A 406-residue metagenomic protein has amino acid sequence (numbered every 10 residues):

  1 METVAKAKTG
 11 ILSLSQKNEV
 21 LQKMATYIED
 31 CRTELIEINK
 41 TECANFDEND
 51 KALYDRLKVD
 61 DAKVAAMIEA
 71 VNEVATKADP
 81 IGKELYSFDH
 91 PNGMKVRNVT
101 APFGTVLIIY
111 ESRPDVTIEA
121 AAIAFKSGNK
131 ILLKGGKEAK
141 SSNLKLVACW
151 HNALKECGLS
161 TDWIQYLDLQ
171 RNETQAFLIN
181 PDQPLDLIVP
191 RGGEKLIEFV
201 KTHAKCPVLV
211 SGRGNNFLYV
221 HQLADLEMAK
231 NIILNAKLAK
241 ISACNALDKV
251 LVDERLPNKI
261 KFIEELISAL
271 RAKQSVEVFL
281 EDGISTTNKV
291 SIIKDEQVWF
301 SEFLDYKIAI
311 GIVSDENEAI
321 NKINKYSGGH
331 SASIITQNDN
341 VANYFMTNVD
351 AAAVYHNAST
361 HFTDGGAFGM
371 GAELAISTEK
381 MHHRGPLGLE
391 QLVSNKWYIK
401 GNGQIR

Functional and structural regions predicted by a protein language model:
M1, S112, V116-S127, C149 (+3 more regions): ALDH superfamily catalytic-core signature
M1-N98, I123: N-terminal Rossmann-like NAD(P)+-binding subdomain of aldehyde/semialdehyde dehydrogenases
A5-I11, I108, V250-E254, D305-S314 (+1 more regions): Short, well-ordered beta-strand elements within core beta-sheets of diverse protein domains
L12-N18, C157-I164, A239-A246, S275-G283 (+2 more regions): Flexible, glycine/charged-enriched surface loops at secondary-structure junctions
T76, L85-E227: Rossmann-like NAD(P) dinucleotide-binding subdomain of oxidoreductase/dehydrogenase enzymes
V106, V250-P257, I376, K380: Short beta-strand and adjoining strand-loop segment in the mid-core of the Rossmann-like NAD(P)-dependent dehydrogenase
D295-R406: Conserved C-terminal structural/oligomerization subdomain of aldehyde/semialdehyde dehydrogenase
